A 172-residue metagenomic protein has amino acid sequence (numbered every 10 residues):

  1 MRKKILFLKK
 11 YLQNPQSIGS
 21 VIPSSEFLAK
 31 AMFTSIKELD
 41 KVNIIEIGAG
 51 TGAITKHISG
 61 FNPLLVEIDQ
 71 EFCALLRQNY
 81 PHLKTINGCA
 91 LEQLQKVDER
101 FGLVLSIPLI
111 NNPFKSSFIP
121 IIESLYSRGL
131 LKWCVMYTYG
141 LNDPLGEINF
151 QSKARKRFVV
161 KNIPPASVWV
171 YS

Functional and structural regions predicted by a protein language model:
M1-L39: S-adenosyl-L-methionine
D40-G50: Conserved class I S-adenosyl-L-methionine
T51-F61: Conserved SAM-binding loop of SAM-dependent methyltransferases across substrates and taxa, primarily the Class I
N62-E67: Conserved SAM-binding motif I beta-strand of class I
D69-E71: Conserved SAM/SAH-binding beta-strand->alpha-helix loop
L76-R77: Conserved SAM-binding loop
N111-I122: A short, conserved alpha-helix within the catalytic core of class I
G129-G140: Conserved beta-strand signature within the Rossmann-like core of class I S-adenosyl-L-methionine
